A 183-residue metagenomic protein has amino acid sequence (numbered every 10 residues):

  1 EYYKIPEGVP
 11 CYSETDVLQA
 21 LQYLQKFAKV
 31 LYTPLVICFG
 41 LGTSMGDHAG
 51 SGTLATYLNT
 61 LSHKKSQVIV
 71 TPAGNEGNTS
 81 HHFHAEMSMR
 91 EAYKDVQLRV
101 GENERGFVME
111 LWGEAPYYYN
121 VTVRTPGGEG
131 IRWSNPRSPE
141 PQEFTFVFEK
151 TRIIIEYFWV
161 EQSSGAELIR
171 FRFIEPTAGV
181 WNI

Functional and structural regions predicted by a protein language model:
E1-I183: Loop-rich non-cytosolic ectodomains and luminal regions
